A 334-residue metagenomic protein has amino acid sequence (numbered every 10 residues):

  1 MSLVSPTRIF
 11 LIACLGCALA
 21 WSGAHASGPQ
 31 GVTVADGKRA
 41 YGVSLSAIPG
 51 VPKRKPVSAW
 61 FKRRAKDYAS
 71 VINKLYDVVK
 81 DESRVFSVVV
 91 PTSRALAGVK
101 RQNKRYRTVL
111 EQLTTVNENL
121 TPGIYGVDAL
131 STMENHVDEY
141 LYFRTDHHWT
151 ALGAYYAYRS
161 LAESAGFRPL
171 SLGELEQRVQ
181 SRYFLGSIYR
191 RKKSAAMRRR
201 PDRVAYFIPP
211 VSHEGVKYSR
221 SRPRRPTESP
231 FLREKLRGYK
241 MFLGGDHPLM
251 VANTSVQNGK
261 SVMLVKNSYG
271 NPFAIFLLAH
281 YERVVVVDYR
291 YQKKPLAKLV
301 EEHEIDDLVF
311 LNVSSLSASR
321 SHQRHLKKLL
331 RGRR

Functional and structural regions predicted by a protein language model:
M1-L11: Bacterial N-terminal signal peptides that target proteins for export
S2-L3, G16, W21-R334: Extracellular glycan-modifying ectodomains
